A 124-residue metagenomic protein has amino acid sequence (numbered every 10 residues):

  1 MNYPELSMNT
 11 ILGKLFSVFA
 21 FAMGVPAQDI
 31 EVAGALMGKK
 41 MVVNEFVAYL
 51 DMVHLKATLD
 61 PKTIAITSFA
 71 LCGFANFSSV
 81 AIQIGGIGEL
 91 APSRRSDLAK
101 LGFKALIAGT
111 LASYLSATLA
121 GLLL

Functional and structural regions predicted by a protein language model:
M1-K56: Transmembrane helical segments that form the transport core of multi-pass membrane transport proteins
K40-L124: C-terminal transmembrane helix pair
